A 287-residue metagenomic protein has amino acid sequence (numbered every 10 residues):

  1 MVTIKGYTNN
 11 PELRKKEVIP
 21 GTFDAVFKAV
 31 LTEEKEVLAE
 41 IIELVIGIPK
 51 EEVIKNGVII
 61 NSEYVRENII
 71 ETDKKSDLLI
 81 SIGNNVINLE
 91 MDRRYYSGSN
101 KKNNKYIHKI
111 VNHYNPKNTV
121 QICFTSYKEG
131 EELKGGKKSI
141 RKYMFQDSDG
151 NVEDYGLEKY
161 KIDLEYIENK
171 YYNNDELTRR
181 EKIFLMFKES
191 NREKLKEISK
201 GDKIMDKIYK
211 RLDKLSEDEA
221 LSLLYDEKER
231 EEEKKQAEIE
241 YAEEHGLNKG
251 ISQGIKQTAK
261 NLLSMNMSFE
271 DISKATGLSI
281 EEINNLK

Functional and structural regions predicted by a protein language model:
M1-K287: Elongated, amphipathic alpha-helical interaction scaffolds
